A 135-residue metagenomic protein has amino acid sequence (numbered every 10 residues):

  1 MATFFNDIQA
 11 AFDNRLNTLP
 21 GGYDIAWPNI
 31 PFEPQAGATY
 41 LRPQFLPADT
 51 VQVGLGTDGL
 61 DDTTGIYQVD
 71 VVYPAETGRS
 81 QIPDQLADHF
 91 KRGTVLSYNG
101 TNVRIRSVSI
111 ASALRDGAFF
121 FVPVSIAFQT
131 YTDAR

Functional and structural regions predicted by a protein language model:
M1-T57, T77-D88, G93-N99: Small/polar-rich, solvent-exposed N-terminal microdomains that initiate assembly or binding
G22-Y23, D88-R135: Acidic-leaning, charged glycine-interspersed low-complexity segments
P34, L60, A113-G117: Sterically constrained small-residue positions within well-ordered secondary structures of folded domains
T50-V53, V72-T77, Y131-R135: Short, cysteine-centered beta-strand-loop-beta hairpins and adjacent loop/turn segments enriched in charged/polar
G59-A75, F120-Y131: Oligomerization/assembly interface segments of phage tail-like spikes and tubes
L60-T63, E76-D84, N102-S109: Low-complexity, flexible helical/coil segments
